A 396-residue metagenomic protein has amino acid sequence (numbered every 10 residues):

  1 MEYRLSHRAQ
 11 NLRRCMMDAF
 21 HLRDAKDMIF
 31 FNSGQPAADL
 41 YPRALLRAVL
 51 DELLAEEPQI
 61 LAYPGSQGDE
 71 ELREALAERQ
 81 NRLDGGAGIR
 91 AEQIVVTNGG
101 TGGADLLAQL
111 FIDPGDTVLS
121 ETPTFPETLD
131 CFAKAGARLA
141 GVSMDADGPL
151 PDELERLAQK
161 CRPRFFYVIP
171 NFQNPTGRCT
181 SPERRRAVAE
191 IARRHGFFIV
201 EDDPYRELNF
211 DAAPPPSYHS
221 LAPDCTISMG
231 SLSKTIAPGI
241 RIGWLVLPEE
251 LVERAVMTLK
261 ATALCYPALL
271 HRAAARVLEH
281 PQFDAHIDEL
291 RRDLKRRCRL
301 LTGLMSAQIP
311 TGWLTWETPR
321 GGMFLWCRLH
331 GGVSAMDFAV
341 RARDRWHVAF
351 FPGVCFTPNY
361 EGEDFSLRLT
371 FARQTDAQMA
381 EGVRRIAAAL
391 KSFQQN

Functional and structural regions predicted by a protein language model:
M1, D344-R345, Y360-N396: PLP-dependent enzyme catalytic core of the Aspartate aminotransferase-like
R8-G99, L106, E279-H280, A349 (+1 more regions): N-terminal small-domain helix-loop-helix segment of the aminotransferase-like
Q59-G196, R206-I227, L294, A377 (+1 more regions): Conserved core of the PLP fold type I
S120, G141, I199-E201, A274 (+1 more regions): Hydrophobic residues in well-ordered beta-strands that form the structural core
I227-K295: Conserved core segment of the aminotransferase class I/II
V252, V256, C327-R368, E381: Conserved C-terminal alpha-helix-loop-beta "cap" of PLP-dependent enzymes that closes/shapes the active-site mouth
R291-T302, L314-R328: Conserved glycine-rich beta-strand-loop-beta hairpin in the small C-terminal domain of fold type I
